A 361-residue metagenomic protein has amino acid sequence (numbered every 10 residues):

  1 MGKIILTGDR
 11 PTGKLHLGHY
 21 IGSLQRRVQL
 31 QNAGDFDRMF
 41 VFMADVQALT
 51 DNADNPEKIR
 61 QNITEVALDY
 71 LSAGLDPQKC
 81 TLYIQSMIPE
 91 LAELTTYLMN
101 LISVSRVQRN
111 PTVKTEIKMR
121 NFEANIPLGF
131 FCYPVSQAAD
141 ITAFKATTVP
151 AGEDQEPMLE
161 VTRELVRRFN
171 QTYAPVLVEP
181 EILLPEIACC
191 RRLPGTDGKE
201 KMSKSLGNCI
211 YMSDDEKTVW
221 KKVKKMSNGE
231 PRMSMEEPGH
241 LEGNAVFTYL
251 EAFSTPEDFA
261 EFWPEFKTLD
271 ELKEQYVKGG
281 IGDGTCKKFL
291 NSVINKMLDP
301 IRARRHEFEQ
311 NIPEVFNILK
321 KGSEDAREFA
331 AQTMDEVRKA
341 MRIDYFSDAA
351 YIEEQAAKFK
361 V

Functional and structural regions predicted by a protein language model:
M1-K3, F346-S347: Extreme N-terminus of proteins, especially the signal/transit-peptide cleavage junction and the first residues
G2-A139, E257, K296-L298, R302 (+1 more regions): N-terminal Rossmann-like or analogous alpha/beta NTP/dinucleotide-binding catalytic cores that position adenine
R10, Q47-A48, F144-V149, G207 (+1 more regions): A broad detector of the eukaryotic-type serine/threonine protein kinase catalytic domain
P11, T50, D54, V149 (+3 more regions): Short coil/turn segments at secondary-structure junctions
L15-L24, M39-F40, D45, N55-I59 (+7 more regions): Structured ligand/cofactor/substrate-binding pocket environments in proteins
R109-N110, A146, A174, S205: A short secondary-structure junction signal
R163-V361: Conserved nucleotide- and phosphate/pyrophosphate-binding catalytic cores in adenylate/nucleotidyl-handling enzymes
